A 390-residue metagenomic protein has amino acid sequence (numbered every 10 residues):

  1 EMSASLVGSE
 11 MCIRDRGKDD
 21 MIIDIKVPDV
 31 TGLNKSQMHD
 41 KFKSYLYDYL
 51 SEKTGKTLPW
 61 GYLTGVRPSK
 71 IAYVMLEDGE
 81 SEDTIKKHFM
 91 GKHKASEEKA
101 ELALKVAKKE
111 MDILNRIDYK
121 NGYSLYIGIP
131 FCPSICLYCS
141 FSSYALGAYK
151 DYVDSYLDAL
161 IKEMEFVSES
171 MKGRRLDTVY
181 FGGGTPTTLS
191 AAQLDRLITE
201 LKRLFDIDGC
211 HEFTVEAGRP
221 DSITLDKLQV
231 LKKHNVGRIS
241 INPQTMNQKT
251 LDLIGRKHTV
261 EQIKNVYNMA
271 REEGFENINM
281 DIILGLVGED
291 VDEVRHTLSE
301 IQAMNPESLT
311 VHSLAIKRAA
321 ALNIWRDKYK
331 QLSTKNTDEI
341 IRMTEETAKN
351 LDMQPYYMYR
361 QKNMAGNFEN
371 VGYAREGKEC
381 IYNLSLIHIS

Functional and structural regions predicted by a protein language model:
M2-G8, I13, I387-H388: Single conserved hydrophobic/aromatic residue that forms the stacking wall/gate of nucleotide- or nucleobase-binding
S9-V30: Amphipathic beta-strand/beta-sheet edge segments enriched in Tyr/Trp
N34-M38, F42: Extended acidic/polar, glycine-enriched regions that form or flank non-catalytic beta-rich accessory modules
T54-T57, E77-L125: N-terminal [4Fe-4S]-dependent radical SAM core
G122-S155: Canonical Radical SAM [4Fe-4S] cluster-binding loop centered on the CxxxCxxC motif and its immediate flanking residues
S143-T344: Conserved non-cysteine loop/helix-boundary elements of the Radical SAM core domain that shape
A319-L386: A C-terminal junction/extension of Radical SAM enzymes
